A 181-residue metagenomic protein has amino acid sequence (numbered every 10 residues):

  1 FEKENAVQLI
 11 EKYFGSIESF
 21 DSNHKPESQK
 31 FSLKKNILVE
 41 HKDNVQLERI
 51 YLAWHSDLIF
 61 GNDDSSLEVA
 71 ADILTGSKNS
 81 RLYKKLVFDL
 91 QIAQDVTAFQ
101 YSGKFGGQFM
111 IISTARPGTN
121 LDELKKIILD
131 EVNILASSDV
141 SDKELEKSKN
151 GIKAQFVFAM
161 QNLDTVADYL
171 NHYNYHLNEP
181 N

Functional and structural regions predicted by a protein language model:
F1-S22, E40, I50-Y51, L58 (+1 more regions): Charge-rich, well-structured scaffold segments of protease-associated domains
S22-R81: His/Glu-based metal-binding/catalytic segments typifying zinc-dependent metallopeptidases
